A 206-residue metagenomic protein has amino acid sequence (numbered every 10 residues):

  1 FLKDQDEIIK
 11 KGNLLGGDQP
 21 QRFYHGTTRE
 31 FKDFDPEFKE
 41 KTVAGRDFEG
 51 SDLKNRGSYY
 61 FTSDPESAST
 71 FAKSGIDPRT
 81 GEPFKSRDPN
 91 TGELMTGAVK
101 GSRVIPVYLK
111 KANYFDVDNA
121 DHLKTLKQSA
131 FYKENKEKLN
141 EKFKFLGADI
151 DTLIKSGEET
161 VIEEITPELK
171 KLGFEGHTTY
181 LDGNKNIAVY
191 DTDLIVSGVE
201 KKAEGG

Functional and structural regions predicted by a protein language model:
F1-G206: Active-site and NAD+-binding cores of ADP-ribose-processing enzymes
